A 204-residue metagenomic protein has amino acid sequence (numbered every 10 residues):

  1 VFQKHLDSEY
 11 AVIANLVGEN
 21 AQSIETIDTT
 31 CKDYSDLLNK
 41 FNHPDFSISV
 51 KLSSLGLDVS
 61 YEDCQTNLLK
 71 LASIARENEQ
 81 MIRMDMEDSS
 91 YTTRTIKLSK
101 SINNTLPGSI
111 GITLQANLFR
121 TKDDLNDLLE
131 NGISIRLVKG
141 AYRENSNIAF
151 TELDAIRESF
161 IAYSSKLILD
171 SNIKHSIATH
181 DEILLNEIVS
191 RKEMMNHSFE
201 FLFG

Functional and structural regions predicted by a protein language model:
V1-G204: Positively charged, amphipathic and often flexible ligand-engagement surfaces
